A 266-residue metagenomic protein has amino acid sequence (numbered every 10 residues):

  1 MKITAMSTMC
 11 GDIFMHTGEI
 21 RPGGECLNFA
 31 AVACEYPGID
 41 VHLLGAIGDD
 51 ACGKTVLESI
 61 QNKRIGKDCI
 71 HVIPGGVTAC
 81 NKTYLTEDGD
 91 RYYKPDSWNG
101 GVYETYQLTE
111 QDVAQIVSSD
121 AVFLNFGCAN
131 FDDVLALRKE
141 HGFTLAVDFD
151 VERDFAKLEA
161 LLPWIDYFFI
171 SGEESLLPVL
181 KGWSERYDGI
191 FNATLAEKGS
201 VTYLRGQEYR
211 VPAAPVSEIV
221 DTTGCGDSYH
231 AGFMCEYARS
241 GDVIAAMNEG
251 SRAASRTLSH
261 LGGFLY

Functional and structural regions predicted by a protein language model:
M1-T4: Extreme N-terminal starter segment of soluble prokaryotic enzymes
T8-M9, E173, S228: Active-site metal-binding loops of divalent metal-dependent hydrolases
G11-I20, P37-A121: Conserved N-terminal subdomain of the carbohydrate kinase-like
E19-E35: Short catalytic helix/loop segments, enriched in acidic residues and glycine and frequently bearing histidine
I116-S118, F131-L145: Glycosyltransferases and closely related glycan-assembly transferases that use nucleotide-activated donors
G127: Short His-centered aromatic/hydrophobic patch
K139-P212, E218: Conserved phosphate/ATP/ADP-binding segment of small-molecule kinases
K181-Y266: Conserved phosphate-binding/catalytic region of the ribokinase-like
